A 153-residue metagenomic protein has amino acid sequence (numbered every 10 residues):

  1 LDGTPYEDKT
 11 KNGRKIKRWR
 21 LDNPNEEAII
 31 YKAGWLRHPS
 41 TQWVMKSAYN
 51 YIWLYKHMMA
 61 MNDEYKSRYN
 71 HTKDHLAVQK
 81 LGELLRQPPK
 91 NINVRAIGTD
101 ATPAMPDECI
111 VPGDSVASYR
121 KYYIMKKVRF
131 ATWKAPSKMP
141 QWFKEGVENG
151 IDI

Functional and structural regions predicted by a protein language model:
D2-I153: Sequence termini and other peripheral, non-core segments
